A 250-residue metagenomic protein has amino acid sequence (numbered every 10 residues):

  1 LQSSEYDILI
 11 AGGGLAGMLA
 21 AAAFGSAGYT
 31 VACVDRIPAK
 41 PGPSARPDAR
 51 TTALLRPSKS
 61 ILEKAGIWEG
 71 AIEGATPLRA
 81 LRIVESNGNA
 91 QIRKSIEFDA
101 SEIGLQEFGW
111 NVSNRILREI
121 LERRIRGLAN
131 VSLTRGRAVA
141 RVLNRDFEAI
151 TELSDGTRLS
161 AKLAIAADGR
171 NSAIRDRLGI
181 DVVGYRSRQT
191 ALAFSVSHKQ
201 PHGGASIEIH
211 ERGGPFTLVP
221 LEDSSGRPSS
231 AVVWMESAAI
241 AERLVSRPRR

Functional and structural regions predicted by a protein language model:
L1-E5: A short, basic/flexible loop-to-alpha-helix module at the beginning of a structural domain
Y6-C33: N-terminal Rossmann-like FAD-binding beta1-loop-alpha1 element of flavoenzymes
A16, A39, N171: Conserved Rossmann-like nucleotide-cofactor binding loop
G25-R50: Glycine-rich FAD pyrophosphate-binding loop
R46-G88: N-terminal FAD cofactor-binding segment of flavoenzymes
L62, L121, L218: Residue-level signal for inorganic ion chemistry
G74-R177, G184-T190: Conserved N-terminal helical subregion
A166-R250: Conserved FAD-binding catalytic core of PHBH/FMO-like flavoproteins
